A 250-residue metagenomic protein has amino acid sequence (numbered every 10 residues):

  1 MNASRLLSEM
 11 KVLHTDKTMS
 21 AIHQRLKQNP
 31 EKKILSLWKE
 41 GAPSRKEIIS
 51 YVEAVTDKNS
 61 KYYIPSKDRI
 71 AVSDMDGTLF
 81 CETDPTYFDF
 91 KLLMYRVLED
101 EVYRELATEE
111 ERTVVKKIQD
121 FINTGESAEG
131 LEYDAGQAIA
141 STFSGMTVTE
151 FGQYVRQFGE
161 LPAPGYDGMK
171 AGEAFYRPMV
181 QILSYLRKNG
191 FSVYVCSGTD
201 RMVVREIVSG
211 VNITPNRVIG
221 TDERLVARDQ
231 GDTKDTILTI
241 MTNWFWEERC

Functional and structural regions predicted by a protein language model:
N2-K39, E53, K61-Y63, D68 (+1 more regions): C-terminal cap/substrate-recognition subdomain and adjoining C-terminal extension of metal-dependent phosphatase-like
K17, K39, P43, L106-E109 (+1 more regions): Alpha-helix boundary/N-cap detector
S44-Y62: Beta-lactamase-like hydrolase cores
R69-D84: Asp-based phosphoryl-transfer active-site loop
C81, F88-D89, V203-V204: Short catalytic/ligand-binding loop motif for oxyanion handling, primarily in non-cytosolic enzymes, centered on
D84-G172, R177: A metal-dependent, Asp-based hydrolase signature
